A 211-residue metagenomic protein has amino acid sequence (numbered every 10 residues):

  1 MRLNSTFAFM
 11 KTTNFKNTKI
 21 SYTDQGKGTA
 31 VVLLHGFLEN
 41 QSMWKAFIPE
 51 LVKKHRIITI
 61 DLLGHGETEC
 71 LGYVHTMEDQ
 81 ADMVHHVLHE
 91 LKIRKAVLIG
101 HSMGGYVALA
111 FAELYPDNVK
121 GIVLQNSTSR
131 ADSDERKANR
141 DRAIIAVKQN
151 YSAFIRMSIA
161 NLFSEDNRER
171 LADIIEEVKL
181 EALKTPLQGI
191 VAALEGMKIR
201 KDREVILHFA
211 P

Functional and structural regions predicted by a protein language model:
F15-T23, K45-V52, I58-G100, L114: Active-site loop/oxyanion-hole signature of alpha/beta-hydrolase fold enzymes
T29-G36: Short beta-strand element of the alpha/beta-hydrolase
G36-E39, S102: Active-site glycine-rich loops that stabilize anionic/oxyanionic intermediates across multiple enzyme folds
L38, L62-G66, S129: Alpha/beta-hydrolase active-site loop signature
L91-S133: Conserved hydrolase catalytic core segment
A131-A138, Q149-F209: Conserved alpha/beta-hydrolase catalytic His-Asp/Glu region
